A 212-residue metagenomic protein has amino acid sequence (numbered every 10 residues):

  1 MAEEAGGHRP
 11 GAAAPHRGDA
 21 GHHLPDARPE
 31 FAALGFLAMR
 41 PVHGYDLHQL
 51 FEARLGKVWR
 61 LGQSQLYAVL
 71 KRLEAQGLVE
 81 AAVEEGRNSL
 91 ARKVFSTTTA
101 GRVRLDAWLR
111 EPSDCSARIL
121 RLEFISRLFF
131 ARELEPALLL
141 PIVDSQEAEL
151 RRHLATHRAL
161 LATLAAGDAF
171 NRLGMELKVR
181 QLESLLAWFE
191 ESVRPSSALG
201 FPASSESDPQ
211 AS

Functional and structural regions predicted by a protein language model:
A2-A117: Basic helix-turn-helix/winged-helix DNA-binding cores and closely related short helical interaction motifs
H43, L47, V69, A75 (+3 more regions): Amphipathic, well-ordered alpha-helical segments in soluble domains
Q65, K93, A169-V179: Alpha-helical scaffold segments that form or flank carboxylate-/histidine-based iron centers
D106-R152: Amphipathic alpha-helical dimerization/coiled-coil segments that flank or bridge DNA-binding/regulatory modules
C115, H157-G167, P202-P209: A surface-exposed regulatory interaction patch that couples sensing to output across bacterial transport/metabolic
E135, L160-A165, V193-S196, G200: Secondary-structure edge/capping motif, primarily at the C-terminal ends of alpha-helices and the immediately following
L140, E147, L154, R158-L161 (+4 more regions): Heptad-repeat amphipathic alpha-helical coiled-coil interaction surface used for oligomerization/assembly
R180, A187-S212: C-terminal regulatory/effector modules of DNA-binding transcriptional regulators
